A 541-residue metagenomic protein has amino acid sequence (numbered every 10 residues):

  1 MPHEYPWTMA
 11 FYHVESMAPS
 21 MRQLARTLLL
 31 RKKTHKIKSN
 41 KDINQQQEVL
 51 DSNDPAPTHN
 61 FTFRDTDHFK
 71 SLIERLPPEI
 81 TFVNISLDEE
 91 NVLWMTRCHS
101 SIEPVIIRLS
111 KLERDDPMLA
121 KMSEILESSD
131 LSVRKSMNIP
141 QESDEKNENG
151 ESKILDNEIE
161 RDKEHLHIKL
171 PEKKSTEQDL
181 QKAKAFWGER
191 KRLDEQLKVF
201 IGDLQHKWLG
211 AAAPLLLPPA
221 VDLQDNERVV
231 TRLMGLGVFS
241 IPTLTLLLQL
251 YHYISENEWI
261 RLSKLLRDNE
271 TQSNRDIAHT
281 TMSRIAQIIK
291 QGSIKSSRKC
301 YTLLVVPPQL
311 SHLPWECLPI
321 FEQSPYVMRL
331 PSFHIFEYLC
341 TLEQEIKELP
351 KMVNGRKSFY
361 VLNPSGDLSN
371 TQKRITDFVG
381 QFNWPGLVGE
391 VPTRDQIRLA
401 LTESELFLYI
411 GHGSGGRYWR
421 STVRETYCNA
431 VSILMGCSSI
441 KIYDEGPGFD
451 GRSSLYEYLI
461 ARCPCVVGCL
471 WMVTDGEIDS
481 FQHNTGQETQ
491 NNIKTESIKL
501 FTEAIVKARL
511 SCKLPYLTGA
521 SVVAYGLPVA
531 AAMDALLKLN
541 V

Functional and structural regions predicted by a protein language model:
P2-K347, V353-Y360, T371-N383: Domain-scale, conserved, charged regions that form catalytic cores and adjacent regulatory/interaction surfaces
L303-V305, E405-I410, V431-M435, V466-G468: Structural motif
Q309-L313, P364-N370, H412-R417, S438-I442 (+1 more regions): Short acidic, S/G/P-rich loop/turn micro-motifs used as interaction or catalytic elements
K351-V353, T422-N429, A461: Short, conserved loop/helix-junction motifs that constitute active-site signature segments in enzyme catalytic cores
Y360-E425: Functional beta-strand-loop-alpha-helix junction segments that form "active/interaction loops" within catalytic
R417-V423, G476, S480-V541: Caspase-like cysteine protease fold
S421-E425, P447-E457, H483: Charged helix-capping and loop-helix junction motifs
P464-E477: Short acidic/histidine-rich active-site segments
